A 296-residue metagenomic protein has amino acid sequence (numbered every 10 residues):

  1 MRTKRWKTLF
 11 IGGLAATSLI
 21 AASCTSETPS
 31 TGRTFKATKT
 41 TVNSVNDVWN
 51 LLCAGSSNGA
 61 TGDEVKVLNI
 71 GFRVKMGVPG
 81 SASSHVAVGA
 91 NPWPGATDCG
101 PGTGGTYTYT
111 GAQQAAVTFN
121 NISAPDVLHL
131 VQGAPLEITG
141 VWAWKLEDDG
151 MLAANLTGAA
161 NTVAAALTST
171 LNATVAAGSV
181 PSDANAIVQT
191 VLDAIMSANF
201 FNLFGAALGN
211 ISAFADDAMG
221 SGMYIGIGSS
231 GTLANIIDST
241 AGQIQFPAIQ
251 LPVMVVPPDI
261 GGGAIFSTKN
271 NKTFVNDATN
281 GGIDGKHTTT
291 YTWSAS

Functional and structural regions predicted by a protein language model:
R2-I11: Bacterial N-terminal signal peptides that target proteins for export
L14-S18: Core hydrophobic alpha-helical transmembrane segments of single-pass membrane proteins
I20-S23: C-terminal motif of bacterial Sec signal peptides marking the signal peptidase cleavage site
T25-E27: Bacterial signal peptide processing site
T31-S296: N-terminal amphipathic/basic membrane-interacting segments and domains, especially the gasdermin N-terminal
